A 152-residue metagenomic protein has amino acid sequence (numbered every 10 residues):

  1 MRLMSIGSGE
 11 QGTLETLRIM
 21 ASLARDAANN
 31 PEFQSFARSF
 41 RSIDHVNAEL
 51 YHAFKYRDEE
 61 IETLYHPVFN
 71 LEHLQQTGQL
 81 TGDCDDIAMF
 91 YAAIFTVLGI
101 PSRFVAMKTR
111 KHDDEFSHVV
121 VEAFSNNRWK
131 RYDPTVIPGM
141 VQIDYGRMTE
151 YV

Functional and structural regions predicted by a protein language model:
M1-V152: A structural boundary/capping signal
